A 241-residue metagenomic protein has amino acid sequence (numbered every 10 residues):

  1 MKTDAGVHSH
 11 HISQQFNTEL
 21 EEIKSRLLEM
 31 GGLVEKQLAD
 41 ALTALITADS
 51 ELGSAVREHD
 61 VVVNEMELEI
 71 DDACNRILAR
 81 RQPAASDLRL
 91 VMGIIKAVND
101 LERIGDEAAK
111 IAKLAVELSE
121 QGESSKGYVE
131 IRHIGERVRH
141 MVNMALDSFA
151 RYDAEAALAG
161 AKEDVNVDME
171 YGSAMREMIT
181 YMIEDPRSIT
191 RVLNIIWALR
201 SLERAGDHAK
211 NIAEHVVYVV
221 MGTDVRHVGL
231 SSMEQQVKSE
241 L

Functional and structural regions predicted by a protein language model:
M1-L241: Cytosolic, long alpha-helical scaffolding segments
